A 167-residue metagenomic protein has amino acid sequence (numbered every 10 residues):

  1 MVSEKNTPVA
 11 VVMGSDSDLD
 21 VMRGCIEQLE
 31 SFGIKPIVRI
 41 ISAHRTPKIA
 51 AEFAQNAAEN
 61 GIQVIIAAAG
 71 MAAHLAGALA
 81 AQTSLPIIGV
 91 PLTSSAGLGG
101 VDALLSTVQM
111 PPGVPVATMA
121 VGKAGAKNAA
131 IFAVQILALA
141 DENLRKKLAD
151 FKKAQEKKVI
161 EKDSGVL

Functional and structural regions predicted by a protein language model:
E4-R45: Glycine-rich phosphate/diphosphate-binding loop of Rossmann-like nucleotide-binding domains
T7-P8, I34-V38, L85, Q109-M119: Glycine/charged-rich beta-loop-alpha catalytic/anionic-binding loops adjacent to active sites
D18-R23, T46-A50, M71-A78, G97-V101 (+1 more regions): Short glycine/serine/threonine-rich phosphate/pyrophosphate-binding segments that cradle anionic phosphate groups
V38-E59: N-terminal beta-loop-helix "entrance" segment that forms/cooperates in small-molecule cofactor or anionic ligand
F53-L92: Glycine-rich phosphate-binding loop
A96-K146: Short, glycine-/small-residue-rich phosphate/pyrophosphate-handling segment
A129, L137-L167: Glycine-rich phosphate/pyrophosphate-binding loop and the adjoining helix
